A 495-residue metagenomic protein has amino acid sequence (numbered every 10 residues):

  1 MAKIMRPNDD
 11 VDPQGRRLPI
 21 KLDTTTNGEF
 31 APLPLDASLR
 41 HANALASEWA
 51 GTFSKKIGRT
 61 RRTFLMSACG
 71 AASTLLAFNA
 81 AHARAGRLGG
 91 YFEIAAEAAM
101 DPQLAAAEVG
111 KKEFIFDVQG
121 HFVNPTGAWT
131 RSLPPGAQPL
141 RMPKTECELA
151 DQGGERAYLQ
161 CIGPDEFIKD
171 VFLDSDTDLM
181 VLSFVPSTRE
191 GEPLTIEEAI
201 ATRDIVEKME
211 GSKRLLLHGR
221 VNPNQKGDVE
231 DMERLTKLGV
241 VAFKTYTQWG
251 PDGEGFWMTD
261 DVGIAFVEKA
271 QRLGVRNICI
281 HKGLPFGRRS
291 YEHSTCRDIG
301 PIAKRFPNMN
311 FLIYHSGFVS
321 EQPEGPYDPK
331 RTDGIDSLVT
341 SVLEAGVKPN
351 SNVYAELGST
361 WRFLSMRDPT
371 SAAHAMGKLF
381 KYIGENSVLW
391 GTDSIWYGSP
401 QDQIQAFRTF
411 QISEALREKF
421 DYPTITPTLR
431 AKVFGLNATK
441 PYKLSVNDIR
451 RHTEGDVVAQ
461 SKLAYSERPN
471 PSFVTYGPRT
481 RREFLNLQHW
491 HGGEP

Functional and structural regions predicted by a protein language model:
M1-R59: N-terminal secretory signal peptides
K3-I4, G51-R59, F78-F116, G120: C-terminal segment of N-terminal export signals and the immediately downstream linker at the start of the mature
E48, T52, R59-L76, D101-A105 (+8 more regions): Mid-to-C-terminal alpha-helical segments outside catalytic/metal-binding sites
A96, L179, V185-S294: Active-site gating/metal-coordination segments in enzymes
Q119, L235, A270, H315 (+5 more regions): Conserved, mostly hydrophobic/aromatic
Q119-P125, H281, H315: Histidine-centered divalent metal-coordination motifs
H121, Q138-L159, K169-G191, R214-R220 (+1 more regions): Divalent metal-dependent hydrolysis catalytic cores, especially in the metallo-beta-lactamase
A242, D252-W390, G398, A415-L429 (+1 more regions): Catalytic pocket-lining loop regions of alpha/beta-barrel enzymes, especially the amidohydrolase/enolase/GH5 lineages
